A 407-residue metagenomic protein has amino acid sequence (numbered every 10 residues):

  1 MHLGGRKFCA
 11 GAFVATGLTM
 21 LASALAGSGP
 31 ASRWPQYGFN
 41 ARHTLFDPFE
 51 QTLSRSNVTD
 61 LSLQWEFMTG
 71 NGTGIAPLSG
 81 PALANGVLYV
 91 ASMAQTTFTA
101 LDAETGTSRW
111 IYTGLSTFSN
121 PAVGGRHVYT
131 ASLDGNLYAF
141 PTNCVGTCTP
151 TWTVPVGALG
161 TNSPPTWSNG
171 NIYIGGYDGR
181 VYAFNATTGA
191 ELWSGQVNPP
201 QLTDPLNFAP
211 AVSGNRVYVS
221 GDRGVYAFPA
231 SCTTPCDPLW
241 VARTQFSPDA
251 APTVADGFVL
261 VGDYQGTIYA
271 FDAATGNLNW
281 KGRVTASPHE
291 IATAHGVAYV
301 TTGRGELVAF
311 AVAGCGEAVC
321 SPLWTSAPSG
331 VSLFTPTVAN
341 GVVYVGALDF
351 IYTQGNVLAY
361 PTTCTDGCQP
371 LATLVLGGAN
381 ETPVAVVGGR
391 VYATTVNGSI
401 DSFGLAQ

Functional and structural regions predicted by a protein language model:
M1-F13: Bacterial N-terminal signal peptides that target proteins for export
H2-L3, G29, G38, V386: General helical secondary-structure elements
R6-F8, G17, T166, T253: Hydrophobic alpha-helical context, especially transmembrane and signal-peptide helices
G11-S23: Bacterial N-terminal signal peptides
L21-A31: Bacterial Sec-dependent signal peptides at the C-terminal "C-region" and cleavage site
G29-F49: Predominantly extracellular/luminal regions of secreted and cell-surface proteins, especially disulfide-bonded
G29-P30, Q51-P77, A82-F118, A122-N162 (+1 more regions): Extracytoplasmic/lumenal domain signature
